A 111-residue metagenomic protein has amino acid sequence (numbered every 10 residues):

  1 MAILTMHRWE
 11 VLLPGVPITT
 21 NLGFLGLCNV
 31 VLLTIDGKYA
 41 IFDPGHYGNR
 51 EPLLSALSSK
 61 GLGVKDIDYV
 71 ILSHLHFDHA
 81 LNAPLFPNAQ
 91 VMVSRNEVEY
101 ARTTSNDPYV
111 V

Functional and structural regions predicted by a protein language model:
M1-G37: Zn-dependent metallo-beta-lactamase
V16-P17, I41-H46: Glycine-rich phosphate-binding "P-loop"
K38-A40, Y69: Structural motif
G45-E51, S55-V111: Active-site HxH/HxHxD metal-binding segment of metal-dependent hydrolases
